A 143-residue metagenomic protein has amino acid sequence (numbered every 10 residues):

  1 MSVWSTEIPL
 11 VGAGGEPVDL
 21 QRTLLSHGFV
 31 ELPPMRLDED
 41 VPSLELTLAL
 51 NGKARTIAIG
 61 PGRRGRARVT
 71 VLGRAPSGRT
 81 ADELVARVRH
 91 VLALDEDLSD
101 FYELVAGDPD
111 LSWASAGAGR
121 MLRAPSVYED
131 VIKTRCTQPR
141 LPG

Functional and structural regions predicted by a protein language model:
M1-G143: HhH-family (HhH-GPD) DNA N-glycosylase catalytic core used in base-excision repair
